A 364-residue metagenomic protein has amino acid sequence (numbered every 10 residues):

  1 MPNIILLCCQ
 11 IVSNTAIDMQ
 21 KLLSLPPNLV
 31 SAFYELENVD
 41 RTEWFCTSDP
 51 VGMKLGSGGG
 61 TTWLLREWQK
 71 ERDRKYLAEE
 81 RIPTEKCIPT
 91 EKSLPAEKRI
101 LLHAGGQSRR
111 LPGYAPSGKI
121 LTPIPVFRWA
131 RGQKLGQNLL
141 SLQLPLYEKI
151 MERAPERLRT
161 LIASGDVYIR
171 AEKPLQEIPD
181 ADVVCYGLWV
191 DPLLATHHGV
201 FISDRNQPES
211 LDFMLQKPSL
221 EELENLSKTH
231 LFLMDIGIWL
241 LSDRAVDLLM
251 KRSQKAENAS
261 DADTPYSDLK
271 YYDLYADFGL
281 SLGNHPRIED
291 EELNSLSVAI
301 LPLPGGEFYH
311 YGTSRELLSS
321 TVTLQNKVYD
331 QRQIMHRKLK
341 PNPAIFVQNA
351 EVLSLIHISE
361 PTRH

Functional and structural regions predicted by a protein language model:
M1-S13, M53-Y76, K92, V183 (+3 more regions): Left-handed beta-helix
M1-Y76, S93-R159, Y168-Q176: N-terminal glycine-rich phosphate-binding loop and ensuing alpha1 helix
V30-D40, I202-R205, L282, I288-S295: Short, conserved catalytic or adaptor-binding loops enriched in Gly and charged residues
F33-G52, S93, R99-L101, G187-D191 (+4 more regions): A generic structural motif
L77, P83, I88-P89, P95: Intrinsically disordered, low-complexity proline-rich tandem-repeat tracts
A96, A115-P116, I124, R128-N258: Conserved core of the sugar-phosphate nucleotidyltransferase
A104, S164, L240, H310-Y311: Alpha-helical architecture
G106-Q107, V167, D243, S314: Conformational gate/switch positions in structured elements
